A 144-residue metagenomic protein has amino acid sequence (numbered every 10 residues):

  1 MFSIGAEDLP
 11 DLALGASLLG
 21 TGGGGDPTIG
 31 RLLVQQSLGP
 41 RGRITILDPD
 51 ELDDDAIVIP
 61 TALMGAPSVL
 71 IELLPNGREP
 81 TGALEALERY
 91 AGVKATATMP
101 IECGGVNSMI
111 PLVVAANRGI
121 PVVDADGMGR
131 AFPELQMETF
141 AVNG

Functional and structural regions predicted by a protein language model:
F2-A16, G20, T28-G144: Non-transmembrane, aqueous-exposed alpha-helical and coiled segments at domain scale
